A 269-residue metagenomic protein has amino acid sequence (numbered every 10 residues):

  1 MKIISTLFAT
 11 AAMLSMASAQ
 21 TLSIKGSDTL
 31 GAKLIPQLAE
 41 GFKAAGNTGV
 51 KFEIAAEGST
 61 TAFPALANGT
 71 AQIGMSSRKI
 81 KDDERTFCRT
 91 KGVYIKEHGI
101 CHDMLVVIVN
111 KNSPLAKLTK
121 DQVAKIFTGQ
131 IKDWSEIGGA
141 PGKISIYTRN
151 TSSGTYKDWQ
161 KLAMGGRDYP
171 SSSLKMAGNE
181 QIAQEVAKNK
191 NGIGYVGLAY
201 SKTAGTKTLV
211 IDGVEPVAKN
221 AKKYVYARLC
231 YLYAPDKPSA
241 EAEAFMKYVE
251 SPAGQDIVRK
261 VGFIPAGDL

Functional and structural regions predicted by a protein language model:
S5-S15: Bacterial N-terminal signal peptides
A19-L269: Exported/periplasmic ABC-transporter solute-binding proteins
